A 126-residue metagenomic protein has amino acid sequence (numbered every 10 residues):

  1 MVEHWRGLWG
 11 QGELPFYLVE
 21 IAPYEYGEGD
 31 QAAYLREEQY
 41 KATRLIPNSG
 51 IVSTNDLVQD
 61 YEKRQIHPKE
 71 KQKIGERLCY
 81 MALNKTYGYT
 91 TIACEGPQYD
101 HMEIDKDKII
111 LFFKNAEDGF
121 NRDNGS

Functional and structural regions predicted by a protein language model:
M1-H4, D30-Y40: Alpha-helical scaffolding within the catalytic cores of extracellular/periplasmic polymer-degrading hydrolases
G10-Y17, L45-I51: Loop/turn elements at helix/coil->beta-strand transitions in domains of secreted/extracellular proteins
V19-P23, S53-L57: Active-site-proximal beta-strand/loop segments in catalytic clefts of secreted hydrolases
P23-Q31: Serine-dependent acyl-ester chemistry module
Y34-T54: Flexible glycine/proline-rich, aromatic-decorated loop/lid segments
V58-H67: Short beta-alpha connecting loops at secondary-structure transitions that line or flank enzyme active sites
K73-T86: Polar, glycine-rich mid-to-C-terminal structural blocks that act as macromolecule-binding/assembly scaffolds
N84-S126: Surface beta-strand/loop "capping" patches
